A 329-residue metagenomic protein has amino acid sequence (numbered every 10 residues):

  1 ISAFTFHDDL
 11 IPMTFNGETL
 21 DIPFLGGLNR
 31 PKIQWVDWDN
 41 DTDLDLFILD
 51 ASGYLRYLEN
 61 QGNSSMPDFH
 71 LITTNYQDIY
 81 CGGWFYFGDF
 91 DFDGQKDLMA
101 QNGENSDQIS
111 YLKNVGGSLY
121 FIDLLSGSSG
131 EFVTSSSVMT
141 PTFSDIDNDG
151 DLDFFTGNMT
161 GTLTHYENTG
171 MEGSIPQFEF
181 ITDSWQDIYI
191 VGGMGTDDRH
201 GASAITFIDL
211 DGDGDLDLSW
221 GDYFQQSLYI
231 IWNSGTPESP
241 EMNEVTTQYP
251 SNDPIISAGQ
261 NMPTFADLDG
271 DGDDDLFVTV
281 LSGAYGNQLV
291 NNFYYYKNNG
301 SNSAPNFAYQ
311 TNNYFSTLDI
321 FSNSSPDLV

Functional and structural regions predicted by a protein language model:
S2-G27, E59-Y80, K113-S136, T169-H200 (+2 more regions): Blade-edge motifs of beta-propeller repeat domains
N16-G53: Beta-strand-rich domains and repeat architectures in extracellular enzymes and scaffolds, especially beta-propellers
I22-L25, I48, N102, E131-F132 (+6 more regions): Short consensus segments that form the blades of beta-propeller domains, in both extracellular/periplasmic
R30-W38, C81-F92, S137-N148, G201-L210 (+2 more regions): Beta-propeller blade termini
N40-D50, F92-N102, N148-G157, G212-D222 (+1 more regions): Acidic/hydrophobic-patterned starts of short beta strands in beta-sheet-rich repeat architectures
G53-Y54, G103-D107, T160-T162, F224-Q226 (+1 more regions): Short glycine/acidic-enriched loop and turn motifs that connect beta-strands
Y54-R56, Q108-S110, T162-T164, S227-I230 (+1 more regions): A short loop-to-beta-strand structural motif that recurs across blades of beta-propeller domains
L218-S219, P250-F265, L276-L281, N287 (+1 more regions): Extended non-catalytic domains of envelope/secretory-pathway proteins
